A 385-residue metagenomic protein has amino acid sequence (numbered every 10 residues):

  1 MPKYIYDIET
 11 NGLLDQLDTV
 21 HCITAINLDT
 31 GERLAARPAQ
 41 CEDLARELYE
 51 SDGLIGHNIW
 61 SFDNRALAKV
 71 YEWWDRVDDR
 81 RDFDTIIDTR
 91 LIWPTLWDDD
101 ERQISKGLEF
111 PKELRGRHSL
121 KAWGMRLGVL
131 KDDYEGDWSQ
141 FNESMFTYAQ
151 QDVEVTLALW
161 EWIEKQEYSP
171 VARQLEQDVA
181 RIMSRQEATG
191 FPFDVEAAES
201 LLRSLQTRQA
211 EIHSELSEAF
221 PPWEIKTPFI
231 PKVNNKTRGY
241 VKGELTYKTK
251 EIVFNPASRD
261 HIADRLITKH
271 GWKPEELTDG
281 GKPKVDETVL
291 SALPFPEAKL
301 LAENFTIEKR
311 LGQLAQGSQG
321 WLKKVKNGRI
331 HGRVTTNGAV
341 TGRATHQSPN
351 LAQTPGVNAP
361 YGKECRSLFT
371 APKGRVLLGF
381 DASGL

Functional and structural regions predicted by a protein language model:
P2-E9, L17, C22-T24, G31 (+7 more regions): Conserved "right-hand" nucleotidyltransferase catalytic core of DNA-directed polymerases
L14, D18-H21, A25-A45, Y49-Y168 (+2 more regions): Active-site-proximal helix-loop-helix substrate-binding element of RNase H-like nuclease domains
H57, G379-F380: Active-site-adjacent beta-strand anchor residues
W60-S61, S383-L385: Alpha-helix N-cap/helix-start and coil->helix boundary motif
